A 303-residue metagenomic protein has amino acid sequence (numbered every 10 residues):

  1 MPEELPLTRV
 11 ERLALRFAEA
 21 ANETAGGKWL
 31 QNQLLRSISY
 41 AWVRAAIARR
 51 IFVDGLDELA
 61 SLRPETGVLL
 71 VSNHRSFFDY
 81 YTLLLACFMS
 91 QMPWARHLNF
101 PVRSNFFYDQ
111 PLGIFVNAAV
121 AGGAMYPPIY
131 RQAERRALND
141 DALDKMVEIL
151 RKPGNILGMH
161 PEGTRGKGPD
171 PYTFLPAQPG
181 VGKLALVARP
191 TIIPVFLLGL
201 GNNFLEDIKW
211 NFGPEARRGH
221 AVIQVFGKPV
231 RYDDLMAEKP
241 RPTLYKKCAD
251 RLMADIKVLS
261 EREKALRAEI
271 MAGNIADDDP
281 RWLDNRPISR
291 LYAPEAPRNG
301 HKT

Functional and structural regions predicted by a protein language model:
P2-A18, L138-T303: Non-catalytic C-terminal accessory region of glycerolipid acyltransferases and related lyso-lipid remodeling enzymes
P2-G55, T82-L85, P93, P111-G123: A transmembrane-helix-recognition feature enriched in membrane-embedded lipid enzymes and envelope glyco-/phospholipid
S39-V43, F88, N117, V147 (+1 more regions): Short amphipathic alpha-helical segments and helix-helix/interface helices
W42-H74: Helix-to-loop junction immediately C-terminal to a conserved catalytic motif
R49, W94-R96, H220-V222: Residue-level signal for beta-strand positions within conserved beta-sheet cores that form or flank
D57, H74, S104-F106, G163 (+2 more regions): Short, flexible active-site-adjacent loop segments at beta-strand->alpha-helix junctions, enriched in small/polar
L59-L62, S90, I149-L150: Hydrophobic helix-cap positions at the C-terminus of alpha-helices in RecA-like/P-loop ATPase nucleotide-binding cores
R63-A137: Catalytic core of membrane glycerolipid acyltransferases/transacylases, capturing the structured, soluble-facing
